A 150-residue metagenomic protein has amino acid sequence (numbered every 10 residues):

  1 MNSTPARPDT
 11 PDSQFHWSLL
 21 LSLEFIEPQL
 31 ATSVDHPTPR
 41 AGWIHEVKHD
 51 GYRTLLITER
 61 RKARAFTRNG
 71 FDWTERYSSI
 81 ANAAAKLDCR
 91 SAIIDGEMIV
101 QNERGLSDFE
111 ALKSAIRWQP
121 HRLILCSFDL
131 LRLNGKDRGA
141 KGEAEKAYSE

Functional and structural regions predicted by a protein language model:
M1-E150: Catalytic cores of nucleic-acid ligases and guanylyltransferases
